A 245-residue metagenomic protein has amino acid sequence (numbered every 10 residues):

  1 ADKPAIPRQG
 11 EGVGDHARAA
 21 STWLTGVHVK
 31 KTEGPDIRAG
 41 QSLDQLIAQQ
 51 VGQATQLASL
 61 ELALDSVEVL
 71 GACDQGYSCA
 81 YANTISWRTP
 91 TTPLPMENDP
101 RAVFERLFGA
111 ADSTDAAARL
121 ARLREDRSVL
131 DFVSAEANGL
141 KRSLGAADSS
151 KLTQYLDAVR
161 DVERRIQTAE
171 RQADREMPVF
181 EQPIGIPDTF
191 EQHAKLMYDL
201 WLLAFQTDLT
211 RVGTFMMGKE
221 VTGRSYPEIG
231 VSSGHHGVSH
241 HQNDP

Functional and structural regions predicted by a protein language model:
A1-P245: Ligand-binding pockets and gating/stacking loops
